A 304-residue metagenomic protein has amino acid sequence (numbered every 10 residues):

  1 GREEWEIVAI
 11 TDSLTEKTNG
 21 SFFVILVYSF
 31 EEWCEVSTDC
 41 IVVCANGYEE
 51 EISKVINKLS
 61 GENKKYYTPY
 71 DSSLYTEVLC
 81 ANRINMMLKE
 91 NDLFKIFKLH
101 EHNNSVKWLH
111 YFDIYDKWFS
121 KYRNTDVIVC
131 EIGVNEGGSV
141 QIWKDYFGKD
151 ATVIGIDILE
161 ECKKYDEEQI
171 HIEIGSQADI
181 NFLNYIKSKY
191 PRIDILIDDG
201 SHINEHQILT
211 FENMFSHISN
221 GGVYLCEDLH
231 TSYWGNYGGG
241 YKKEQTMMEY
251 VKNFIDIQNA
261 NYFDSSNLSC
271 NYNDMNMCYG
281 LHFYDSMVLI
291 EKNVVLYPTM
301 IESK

Functional and structural regions predicted by a protein language model:
R2-E6, W33-S37, K58-G61, Y122 (+2 more regions): Short, conserved loop/helix-junction motifs that constitute active-site signature segments in enzyme catalytic cores
R2-S21, L159-C162: NAD(P)-binding Rossmann-fold cofactor-contacting core
E6-V8, Y28, C130, E227: A short, local hydrophobic-aromatic micro-motif
V8, D39-C40, V127, D194: Conserved acidic residues
V8, I25, K64, A151 (+1 more regions): Short, conserved active-site loop motifs that form the nucleotide-linked donor/cofactor pocket
V8-D12, I41-C44, T152-D157: Short, hydrophobic beta-strand segments that form beta-sheet elements in well-ordered domains
T15-I84: Phosphate-bearing ligand-interacting subdomains that bind or position ATP/ADP/UDP/GDP/NAD(P) or nucleotide-linked
Y70-I197, S201-C226, H230-K304: A short alpha-helical cap/connector motif
